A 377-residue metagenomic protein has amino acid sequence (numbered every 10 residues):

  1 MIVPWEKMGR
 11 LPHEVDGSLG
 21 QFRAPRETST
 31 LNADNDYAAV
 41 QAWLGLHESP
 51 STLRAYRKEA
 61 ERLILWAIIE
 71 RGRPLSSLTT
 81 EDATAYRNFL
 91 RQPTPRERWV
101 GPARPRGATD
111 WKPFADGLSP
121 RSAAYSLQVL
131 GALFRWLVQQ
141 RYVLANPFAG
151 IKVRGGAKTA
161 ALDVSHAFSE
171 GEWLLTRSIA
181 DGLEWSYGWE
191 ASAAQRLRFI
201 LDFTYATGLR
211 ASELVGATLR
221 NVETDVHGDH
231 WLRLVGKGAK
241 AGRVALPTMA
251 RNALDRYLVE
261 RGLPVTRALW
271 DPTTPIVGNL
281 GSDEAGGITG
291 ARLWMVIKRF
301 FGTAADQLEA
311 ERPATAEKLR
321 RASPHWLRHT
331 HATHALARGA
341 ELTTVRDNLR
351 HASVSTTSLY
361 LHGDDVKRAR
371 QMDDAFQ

Functional and structural regions predicted by a protein language model:
M1-Q377: Conserved catalytic core of the tyrosine transesterase superfamily
